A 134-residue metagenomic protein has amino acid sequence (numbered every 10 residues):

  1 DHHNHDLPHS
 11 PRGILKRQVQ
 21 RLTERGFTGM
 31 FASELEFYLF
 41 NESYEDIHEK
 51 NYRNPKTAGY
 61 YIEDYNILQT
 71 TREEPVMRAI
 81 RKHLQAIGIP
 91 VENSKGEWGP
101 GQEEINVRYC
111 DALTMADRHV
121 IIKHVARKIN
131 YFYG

Functional and structural regions predicted by a protein language model:
D1-G134: Glycine-rich, acidic/polar active-site loops that bind/position phosphate-bearing ligands
